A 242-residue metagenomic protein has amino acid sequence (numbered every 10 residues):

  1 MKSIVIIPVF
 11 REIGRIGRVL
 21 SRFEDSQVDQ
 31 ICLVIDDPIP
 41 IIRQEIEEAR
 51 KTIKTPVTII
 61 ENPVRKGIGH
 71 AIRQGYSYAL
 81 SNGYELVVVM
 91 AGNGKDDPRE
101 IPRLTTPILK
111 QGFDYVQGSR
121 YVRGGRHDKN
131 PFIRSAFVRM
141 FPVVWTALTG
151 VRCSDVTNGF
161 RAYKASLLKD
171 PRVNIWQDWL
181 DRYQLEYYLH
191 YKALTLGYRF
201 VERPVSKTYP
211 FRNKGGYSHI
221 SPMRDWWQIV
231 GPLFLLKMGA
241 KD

Functional and structural regions predicted by a protein language model:
M1-S3, G14, S21-R22, N174-D242: Hydrophobic helical membrane-anchoring modules
I4-P8, L33: Short hydrophobic beta-strand elements that form part of the catalytic alpha/beta core underpinning NDP-sugar/donor
R11-D25, I41: Short, well-formed alpha-helical segments that are part of the catalytic scaffolds of diverse glycosyltransferases
E12-R15, P38, I68, D97: Donor nucleotide-sugar binding loop of glycosyltransferases
V28-I39, T58-E61: Short beta-strand/loop segment that forms part of the nucleotide-sugar
I35-Q44, G94: A conserved acidic beta->alpha catalytic loop
V64, H70-S81, P98-W179, Y183 (+2 more regions): Acceptor/aglycone-binding surface of glycosyltransferases and processive sugar-polymer synthases
Y84-K95: Short beta-strand-to-loop acidic/aromatic patch adjacent to the donor-nucleotide binding site
